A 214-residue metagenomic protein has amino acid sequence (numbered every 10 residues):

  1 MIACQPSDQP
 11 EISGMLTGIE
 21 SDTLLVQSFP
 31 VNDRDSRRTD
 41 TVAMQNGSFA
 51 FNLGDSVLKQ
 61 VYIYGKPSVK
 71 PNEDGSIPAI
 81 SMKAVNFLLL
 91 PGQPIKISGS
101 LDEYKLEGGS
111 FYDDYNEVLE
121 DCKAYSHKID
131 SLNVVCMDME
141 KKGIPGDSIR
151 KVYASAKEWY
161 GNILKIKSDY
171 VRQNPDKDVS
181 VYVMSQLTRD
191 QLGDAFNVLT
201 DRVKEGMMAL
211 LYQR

Functional and structural regions predicted by a protein language model:
C4-A154: A non-transmembrane, solvent-exposed segment enriched in polar/low-complexity residues
E120-K123, H127-D130, G161, K165-S168 (+2 more regions): Solvent-exposed, polar/charged alpha-helical surfaces in well-ordered, non-transmembrane soluble domains, broadly
I149-K167: Short amphipathic alpha-helical coiled-coil/interface segments
K165-P175, V179-R214: Charged, long alpha-helical assembly modules
